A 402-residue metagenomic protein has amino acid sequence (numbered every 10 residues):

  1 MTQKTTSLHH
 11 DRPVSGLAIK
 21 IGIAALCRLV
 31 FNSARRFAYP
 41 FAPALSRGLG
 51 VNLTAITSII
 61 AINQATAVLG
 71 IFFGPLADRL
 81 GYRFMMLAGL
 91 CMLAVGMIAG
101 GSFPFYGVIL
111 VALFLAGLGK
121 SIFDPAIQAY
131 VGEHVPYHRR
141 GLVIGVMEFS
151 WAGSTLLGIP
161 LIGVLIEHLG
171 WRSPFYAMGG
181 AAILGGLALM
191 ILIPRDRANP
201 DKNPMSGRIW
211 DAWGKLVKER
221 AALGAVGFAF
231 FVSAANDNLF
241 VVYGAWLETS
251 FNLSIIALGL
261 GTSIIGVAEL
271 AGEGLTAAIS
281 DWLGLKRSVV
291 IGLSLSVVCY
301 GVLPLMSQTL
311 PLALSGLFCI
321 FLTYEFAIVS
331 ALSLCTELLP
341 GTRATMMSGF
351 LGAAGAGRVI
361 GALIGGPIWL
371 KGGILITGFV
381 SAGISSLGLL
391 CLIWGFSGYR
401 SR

Functional and structural regions predicted by a protein language model:
T2-V14, D196-G224: Juxtamembrane intracellular "pre-TM" segments in multi-pass secondary transporters
Y39, A222-S263: Extracytoplasmic gate region of multi-pass secondary transporters
A61-G74, S263-G272: Central cavity-lining transmembrane alpha-helices of secondary-active solute carriers, predominantly the Major
L69-P104: Conserved MFS/SLC helix-loop-helix module at the cytosolic interface between two early adjacent transmembrane helices
G81, S102-G107, N252, M306-S307: Helix-breaking motifs and short loop linkers at transmembrane-helix boundaries and internal kinks in secondary membrane
A112-S150: Cytoplasmic helix-loop-helix junction between adjacent transmembrane helices in 12-TM secondary transporters
M147-I193: Helix-loop-helix hairpin linking two adjacent transmembrane segments in secondary transporters
K286-A331: C-terminal transmembrane helical hairpin of 12-TM major facilitator-type secondary transporters
